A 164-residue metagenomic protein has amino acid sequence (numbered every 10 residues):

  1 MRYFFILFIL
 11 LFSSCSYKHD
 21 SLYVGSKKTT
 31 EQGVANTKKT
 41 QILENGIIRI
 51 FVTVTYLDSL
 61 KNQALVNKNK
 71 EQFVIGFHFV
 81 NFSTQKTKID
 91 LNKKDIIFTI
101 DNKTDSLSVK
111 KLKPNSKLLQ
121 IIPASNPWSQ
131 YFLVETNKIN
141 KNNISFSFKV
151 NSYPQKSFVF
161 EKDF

Functional and structural regions predicted by a protein language model:
M1-C15: Sec-dependent bacterial lipoprotein signal peptides
C15-F164: Conserved functional micro-motifs across diverse proteins
